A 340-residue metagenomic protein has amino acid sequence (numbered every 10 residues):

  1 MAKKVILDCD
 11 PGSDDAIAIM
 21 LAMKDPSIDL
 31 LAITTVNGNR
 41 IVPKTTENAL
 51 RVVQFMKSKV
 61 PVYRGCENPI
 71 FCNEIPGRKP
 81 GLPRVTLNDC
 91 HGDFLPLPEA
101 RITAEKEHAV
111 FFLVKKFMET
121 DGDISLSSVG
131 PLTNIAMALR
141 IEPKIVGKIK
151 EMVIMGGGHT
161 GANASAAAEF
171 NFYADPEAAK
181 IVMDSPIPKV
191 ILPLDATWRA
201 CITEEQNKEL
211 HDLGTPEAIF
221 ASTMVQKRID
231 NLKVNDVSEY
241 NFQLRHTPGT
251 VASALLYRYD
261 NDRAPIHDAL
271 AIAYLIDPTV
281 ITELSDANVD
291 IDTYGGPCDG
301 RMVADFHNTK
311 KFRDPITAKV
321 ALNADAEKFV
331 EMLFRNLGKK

Functional and structural regions predicted by a protein language model:
A2, L21-D25, D29, Y173 (+1 more regions): Conformational coupling and interaction surfaces
A2-C9, N68-P69, G92-L95, T133-L139 (+2 more regions): Short, mixed-charge, low-aromatic patches
A2-R51, K57, P96-E205: Active-site histidine-anchored catalytic micro-motif
V5, K44-T120, P315-A326, F334 (+1 more regions): Metal-dependent C-N hydrolase catalytic cores
S13, D93, L97, A162-N163 (+3 more regions): General secondary-structure edge motif
K24-S27, T86-H91, H108-L113, V153-G157 (+2 more regions): Short amphipathic alpha-helical segments, especially helix-boundary/capping motifs
T35-G38, G65-E67, Y294: Acidic/polar N-terminal loop/beta-strand segments that form early-domain functional surfaces
V62, V182, I272: A residue-level signal for conserved active-site and pocket-lining positions in enzyme catalytic cores
